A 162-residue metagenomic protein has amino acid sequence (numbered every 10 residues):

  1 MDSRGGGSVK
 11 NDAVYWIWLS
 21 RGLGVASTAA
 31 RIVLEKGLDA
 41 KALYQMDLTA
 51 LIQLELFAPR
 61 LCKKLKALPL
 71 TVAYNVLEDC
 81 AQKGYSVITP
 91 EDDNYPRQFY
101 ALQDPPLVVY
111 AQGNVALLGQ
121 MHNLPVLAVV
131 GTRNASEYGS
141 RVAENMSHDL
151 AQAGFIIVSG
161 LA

Functional and structural regions predicted by a protein language model:
D2-H148, Q152: Short, positively charged patches
G154-G160: A short, small-residue-rich loop immediately preceding and capping a beta-strand
